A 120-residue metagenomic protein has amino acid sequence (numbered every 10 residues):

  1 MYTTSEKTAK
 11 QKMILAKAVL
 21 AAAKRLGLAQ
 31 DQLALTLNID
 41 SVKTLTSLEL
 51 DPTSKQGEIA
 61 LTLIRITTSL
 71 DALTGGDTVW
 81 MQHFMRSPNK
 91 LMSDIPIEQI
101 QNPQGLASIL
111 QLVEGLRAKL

Functional and structural regions predicted by a protein language model:
M1-L120: Non-transmembrane "mature" sequence context
